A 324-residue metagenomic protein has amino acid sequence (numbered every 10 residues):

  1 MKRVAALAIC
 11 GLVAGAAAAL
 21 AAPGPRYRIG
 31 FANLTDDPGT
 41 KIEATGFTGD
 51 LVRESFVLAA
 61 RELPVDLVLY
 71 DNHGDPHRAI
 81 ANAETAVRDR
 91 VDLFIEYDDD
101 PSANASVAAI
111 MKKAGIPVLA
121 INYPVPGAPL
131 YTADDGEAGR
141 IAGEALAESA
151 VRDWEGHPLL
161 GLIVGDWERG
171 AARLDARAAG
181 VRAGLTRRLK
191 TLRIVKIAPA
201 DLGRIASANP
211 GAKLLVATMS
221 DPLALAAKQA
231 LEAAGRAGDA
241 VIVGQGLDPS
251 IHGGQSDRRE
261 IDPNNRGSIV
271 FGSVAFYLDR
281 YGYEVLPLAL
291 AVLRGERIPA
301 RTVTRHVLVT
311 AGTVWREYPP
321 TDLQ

Functional and structural regions predicted by a protein language model:
A8-G15: Bacterial N-terminal signal peptides
A22-R28, G165, F276-Q324: Hinge/cleft segment of the Venus flytrap/periplasmic-binding protein
G24, Y131-L160, A176, D248-G254 (+1 more regions): Hydrophobic alpha-helical segments within soluble ligand-binding/sensing domains
R26-S55, A59, V68-I80, D98-P101 (+4 more regions): Extracytoplasmic "Venus flytrap"
E43-E62, A138-A142, A172-I194, A200-D201 (+1 more regions): Short, solvent-exposed amphipathic alpha-helices that sit in or adjacent to ligand/effector-binding or catalytic
D71, P124-E148, D166-E168, R259-D279: Short beta-strand elements at the ligand-binding edges of bilobed clamshell
L93-K112, V181, K196-G254: Hydrophobic alpha-helical
P101-E137, G161, P249-R266, P319: Flexible loop/hinge segments that line or gate small-molecule binding clefts
